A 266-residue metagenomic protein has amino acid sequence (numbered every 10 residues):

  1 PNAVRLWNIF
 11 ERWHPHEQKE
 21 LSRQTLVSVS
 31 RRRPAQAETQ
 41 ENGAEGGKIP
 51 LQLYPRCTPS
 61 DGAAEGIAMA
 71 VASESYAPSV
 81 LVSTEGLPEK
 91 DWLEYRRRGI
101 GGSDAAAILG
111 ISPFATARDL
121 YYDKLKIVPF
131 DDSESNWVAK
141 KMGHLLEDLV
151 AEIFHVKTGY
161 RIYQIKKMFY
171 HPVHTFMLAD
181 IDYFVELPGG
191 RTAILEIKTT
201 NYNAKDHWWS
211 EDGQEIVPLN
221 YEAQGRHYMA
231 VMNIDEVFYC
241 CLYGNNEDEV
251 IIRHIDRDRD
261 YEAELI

Functional and structural regions predicted by a protein language model:
V4, S22-Q24, A44: Compositionally biased, low-complexity intrinsically disordered regions
F10, Q24-R32, G47-L145: Charged, glycine-rich intrinsically disordered N-terminal tails and low-complexity linkers that flank
H14-Q18, Q24, Q36, Q40 (+1 more regions): Low-complexity, intrinsically disordered or signal/transmembrane-proximal segments
K140, V156-I181, V185-I266: Nucleic-acid nuclease catalytic cores
L145-L146, N220: Soluble or luminal CAZymes and related metallo-dependent hydrolases
V150: A glycine-rich, hydrophobic loop/mini-helix early in the fold
